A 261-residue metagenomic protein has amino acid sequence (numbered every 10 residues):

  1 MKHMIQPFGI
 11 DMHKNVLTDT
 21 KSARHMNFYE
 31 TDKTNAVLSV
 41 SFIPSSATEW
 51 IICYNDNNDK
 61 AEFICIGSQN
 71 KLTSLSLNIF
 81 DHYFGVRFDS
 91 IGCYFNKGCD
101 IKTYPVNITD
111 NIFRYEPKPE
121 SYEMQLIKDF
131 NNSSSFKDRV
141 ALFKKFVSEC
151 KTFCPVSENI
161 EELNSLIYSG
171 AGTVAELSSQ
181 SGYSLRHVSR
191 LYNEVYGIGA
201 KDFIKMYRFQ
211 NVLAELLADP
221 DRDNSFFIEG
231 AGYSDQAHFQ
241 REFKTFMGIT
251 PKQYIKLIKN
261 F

Functional and structural regions predicted by a protein language model:
M1-E161, L166-G170, V174-A175, S181-L185 (+5 more regions): Alpha-helical bundle regulatory/interaction domains
V174, S189-E194, K201-I204: Long, low-complexity intrinsically disordered regions
G182-H187, L191, F209: Basic, Lys/Arg-rich alpha-helical nucleic-acid-recognition elements, primarily the DNA-binding modules of transcription
E194-I198, E242-Y254: A secondary-structure capping/hinge motif
